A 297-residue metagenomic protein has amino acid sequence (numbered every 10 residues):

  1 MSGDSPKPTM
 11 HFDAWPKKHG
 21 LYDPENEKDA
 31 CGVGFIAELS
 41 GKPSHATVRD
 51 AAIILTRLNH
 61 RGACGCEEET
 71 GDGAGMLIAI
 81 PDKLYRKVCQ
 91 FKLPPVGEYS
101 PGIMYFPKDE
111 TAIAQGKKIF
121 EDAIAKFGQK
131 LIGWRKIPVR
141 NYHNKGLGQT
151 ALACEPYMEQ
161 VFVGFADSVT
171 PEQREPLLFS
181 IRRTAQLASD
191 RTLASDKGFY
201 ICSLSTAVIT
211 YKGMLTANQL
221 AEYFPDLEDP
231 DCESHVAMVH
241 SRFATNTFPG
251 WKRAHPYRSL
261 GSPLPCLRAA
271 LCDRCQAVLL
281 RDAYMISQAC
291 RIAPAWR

Functional and structural regions predicted by a protein language model:
S2-R297: N-terminal segments that mediate ammonia production and transfer in glutamine-dependent amidotransferase systems
